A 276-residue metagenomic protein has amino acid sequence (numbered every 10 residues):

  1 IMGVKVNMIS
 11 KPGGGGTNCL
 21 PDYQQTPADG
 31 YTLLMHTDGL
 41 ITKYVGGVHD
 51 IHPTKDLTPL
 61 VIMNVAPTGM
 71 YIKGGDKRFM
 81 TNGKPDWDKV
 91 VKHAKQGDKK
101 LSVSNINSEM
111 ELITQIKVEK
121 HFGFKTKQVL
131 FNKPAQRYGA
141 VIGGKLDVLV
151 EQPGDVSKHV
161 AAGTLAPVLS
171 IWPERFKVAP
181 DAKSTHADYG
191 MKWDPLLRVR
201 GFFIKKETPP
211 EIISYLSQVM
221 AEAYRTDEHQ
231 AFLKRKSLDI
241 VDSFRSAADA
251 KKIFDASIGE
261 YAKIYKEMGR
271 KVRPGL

Functional and structural regions predicted by a protein language model:
I1-M2, D22-T32, V45-Q136, T185 (+1 more regions): Hinge/capping helix and adjacent helix->loop/strand transition within the periplasmic-binding protein
G3-P21: Early extracytoplasmic/lumenal segment of secretory-pathway proteins
K5-N7, T32, K125-K127, A166 (+1 more regions): Conserved beta-strand segments of alpha/beta enzyme cores
P12, D98-K183: Ligand-binding pocket segment of bilobal, Venus flytrap-like solute-binding proteins
G14-T17, G30-K43, I62-V65, L149-H159 (+1 more regions): Ligand-binding clamshell of periplasmic/extracellular solute-binding protein-like
G16-T17, T54, K84-W87, P134-A135 (+3 more regions): Structural motif corresponding to alpha-helix initiation and N-cap regions
V65, V156-A231, A256-G259, I264 (+1 more regions): C-terminal lobe and pocket-closing loops of periplasmic/extracytoplasmic Venus-flytrap solute-binding proteins
R225, H229-K251: Mature extracytoplasmic/periplasmic domains
